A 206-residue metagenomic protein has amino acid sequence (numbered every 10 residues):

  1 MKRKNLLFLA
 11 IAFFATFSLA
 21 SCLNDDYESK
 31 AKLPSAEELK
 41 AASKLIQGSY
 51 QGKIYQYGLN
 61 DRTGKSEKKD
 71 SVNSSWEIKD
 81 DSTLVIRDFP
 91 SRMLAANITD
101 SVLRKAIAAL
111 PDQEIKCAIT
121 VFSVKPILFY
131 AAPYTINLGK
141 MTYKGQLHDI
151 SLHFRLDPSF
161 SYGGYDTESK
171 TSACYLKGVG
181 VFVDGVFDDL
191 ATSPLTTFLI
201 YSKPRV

Functional and structural regions predicted by a protein language model:
M1-L9: Bacterial N-terminal signal peptides that target proteins for export
K4-N5, L23-V102, V206: Acidic/polar, low-complexity intrinsically disordered N-terminal segments immediately downstream of a Sec signal
F17-S21: C-terminal motif of bacterial Sec signal peptides marking the signal peptidase cleavage site
S29-K32, H153-V206: Edge beta-strand at a domain terminus
S43-G48, F129, D166-S172: Edge/loop elements at the starts and ends of beta-strands within beta-rich repeat scaffolds
Q51-L59, F89-S91, Y134-T142, Y175-D184: Generic short beta-strand segments
Y57-K65, G145-L147, G180-T192: Flexible, membrane-facing loop/turn or short amphipathic-helix motifs that contact lipid bilayers or gate lipid-binding
K79-F160: Predominantly extracellular/secreted and cell-surface proteins with exposed, flexible low-complexity segments
